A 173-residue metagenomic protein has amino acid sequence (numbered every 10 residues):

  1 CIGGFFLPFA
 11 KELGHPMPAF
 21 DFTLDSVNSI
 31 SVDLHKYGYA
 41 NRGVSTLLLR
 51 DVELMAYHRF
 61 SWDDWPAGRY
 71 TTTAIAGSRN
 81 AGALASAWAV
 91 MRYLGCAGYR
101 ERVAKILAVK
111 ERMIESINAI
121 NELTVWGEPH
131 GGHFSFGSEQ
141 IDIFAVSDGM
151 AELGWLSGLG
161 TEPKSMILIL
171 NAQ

Functional and structural regions predicted by a protein language model:
C1-G4: Catalytic nucleophile loop
P8-G132, F136-I141: Active-site C-terminal subdomain of aminotransferase-like
A87, M166-I167: Glycine-rich, often proline-containing surface loops adjacent to acidic residues and nearby aromatics that form
N121-T124, W155-L159: A short linear hydrophobic-aromatic micro-motif
V146-L153: Short amphipathic alpha-helices in soluble, non-transmembrane regions that often serve as interface/regulatory elements
I169-Q173: PLP-dependent enzyme catalytic core of the Aspartate aminotransferase-like
